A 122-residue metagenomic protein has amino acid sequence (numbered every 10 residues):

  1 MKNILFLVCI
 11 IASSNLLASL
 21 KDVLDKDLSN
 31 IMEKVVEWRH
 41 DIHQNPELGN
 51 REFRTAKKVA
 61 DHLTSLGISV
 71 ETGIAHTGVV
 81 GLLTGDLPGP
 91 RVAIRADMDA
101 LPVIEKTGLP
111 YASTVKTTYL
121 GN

Functional and structural regions predicted by a protein language model:
I4-A12: Sec-dependent N-terminal signal peptides
F6, T55, A100-P102: Hydrophobic side chains within alpha-helical segments
S14-N15, L109: Hydrophobic alpha-helical membrane context
L16-L48, P102: N-terminal hydrophobic or amphipathic helices/low-complexity stretches enriched in small/hydrophobic/Pro/Gly
L48-G89: A non-catalytic alpha/beta surface segment that caps or lines the substrate-entry region of metallo-dependent hydrolase
R91-N122: Active-site metal-coordination/substrate-binding segment of hydrolases, especially metallo-dependent peptidases
